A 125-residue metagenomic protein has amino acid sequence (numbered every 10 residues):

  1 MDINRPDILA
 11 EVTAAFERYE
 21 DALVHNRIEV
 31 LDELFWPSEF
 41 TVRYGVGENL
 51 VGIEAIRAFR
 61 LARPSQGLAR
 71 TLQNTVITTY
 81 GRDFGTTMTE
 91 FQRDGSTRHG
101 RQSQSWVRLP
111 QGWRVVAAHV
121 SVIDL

Functional and structural regions predicted by a protein language model:
M1-L34, S38, L125: Short, low-complexity N-terminal intrinsically disordered segments enriched in polar/charged residues
N4, I8-E11, V46, E54-H99: Surface-exposed, charged secondary-structure patches
A15, R27-V30, F59-R60, Q73 (+1 more regions): Hydrophobic alpha-helical segments typical of transmembrane helices and their membrane-interface/capping positions
Y19, L31-D32, F40, G52 (+3 more regions): Hydrophobic pocket/interface hotspot
A22, N49, S96, D124: Acidic-and-aromatic substrate-binding clefts and catalytic sites of carbohydrate-active enzymes
F35-W36, F91-R93, H119-V122: Short beta-strand segments enriched in hydrophobic/aromatic residues within well-folded beta-rich domains
T86, H99-L125: Short beta-strand edge/turn micro-motifs at domain boundaries
